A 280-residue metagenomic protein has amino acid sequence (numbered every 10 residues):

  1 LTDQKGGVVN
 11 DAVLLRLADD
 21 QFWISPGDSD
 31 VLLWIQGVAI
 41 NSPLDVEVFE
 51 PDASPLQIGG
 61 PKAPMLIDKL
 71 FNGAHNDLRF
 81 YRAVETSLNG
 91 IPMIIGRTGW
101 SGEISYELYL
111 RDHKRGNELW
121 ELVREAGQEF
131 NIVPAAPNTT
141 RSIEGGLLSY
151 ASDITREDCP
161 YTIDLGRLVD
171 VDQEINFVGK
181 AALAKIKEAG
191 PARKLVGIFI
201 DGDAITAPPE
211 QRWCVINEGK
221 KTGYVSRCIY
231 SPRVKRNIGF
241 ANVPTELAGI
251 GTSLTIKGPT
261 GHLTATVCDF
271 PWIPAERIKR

Functional and structural regions predicted by a protein language model:
L1-N10, P209-W213: Flexible, low-hydrophobicity surface segments
L14-R280: Conserved, structured C-terminal
